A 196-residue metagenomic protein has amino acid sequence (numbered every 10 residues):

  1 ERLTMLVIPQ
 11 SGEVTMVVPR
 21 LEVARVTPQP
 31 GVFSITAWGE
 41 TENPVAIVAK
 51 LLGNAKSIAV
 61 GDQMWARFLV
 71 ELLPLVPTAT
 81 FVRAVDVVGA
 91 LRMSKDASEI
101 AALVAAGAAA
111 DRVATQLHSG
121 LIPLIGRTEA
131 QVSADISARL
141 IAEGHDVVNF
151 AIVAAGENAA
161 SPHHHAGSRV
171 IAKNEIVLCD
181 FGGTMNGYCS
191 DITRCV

Functional and structural regions predicted by a protein language model:
E1, V85-G89, G126-V196: Short catalytic-site patches enriched in acidic/histidine residues that coordinate or position cofactors/metals
E1-R112: A composition/biophysics-driven feature that prefers long, compositionally simple stretches
L51, E71-V76, G120, D135 (+2 more regions): Alpha-helical structural signal in soluble globular domains
G61, H118-R127: Conserved short loop/turn motifs at secondary-structure junctions
G107-H118, E129, I136-S137: Active-site pocket-lining segments that scaffold enzyme catalytic pockets across diverse folds
